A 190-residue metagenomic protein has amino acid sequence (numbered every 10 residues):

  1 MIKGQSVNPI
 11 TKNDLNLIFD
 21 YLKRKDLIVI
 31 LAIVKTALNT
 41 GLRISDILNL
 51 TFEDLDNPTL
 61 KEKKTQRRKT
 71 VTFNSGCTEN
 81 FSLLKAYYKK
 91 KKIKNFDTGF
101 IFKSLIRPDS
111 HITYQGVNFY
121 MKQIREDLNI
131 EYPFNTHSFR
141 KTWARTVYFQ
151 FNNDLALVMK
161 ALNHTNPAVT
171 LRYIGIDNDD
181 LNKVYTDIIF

Functional and structural regions predicted by a protein language model:
M1-N16, R67-C77, F96: DNA breakage-rejoining catalytic core of tyrosine-based enzymes
I10-N39: Basic, Lys/Arg- and aromatic-enriched nucleic-acid-binding interface segment
I33, G41, S45-L50, V158: Alpha-helix N-cap/helix-start motif at helix boundaries, enriched for small hydrophobics
A37-N39, Y148-F149, I174: Short amphipathic helical patch at the helix-1/turn junction of helix-turn-helix
T40, N49-E79: Conserved tyrosine-mediated DNA breakage-rejoining catalytic core shared by Y-recombinases
D46-I47, P133-F134, A144, N152-N163 (+1 more regions): Active-site-proximal segment of tyrosine recombinases
K64-Q66, H164-D187: Catalytic-site neighborhood detector that most strongly recognizes the C-terminal catalytic loop/helix of tyrosine
T65-L83, T98-K122: C-terminal catalytic core of Y-nucleophile DNA break-rejoin enzymes
